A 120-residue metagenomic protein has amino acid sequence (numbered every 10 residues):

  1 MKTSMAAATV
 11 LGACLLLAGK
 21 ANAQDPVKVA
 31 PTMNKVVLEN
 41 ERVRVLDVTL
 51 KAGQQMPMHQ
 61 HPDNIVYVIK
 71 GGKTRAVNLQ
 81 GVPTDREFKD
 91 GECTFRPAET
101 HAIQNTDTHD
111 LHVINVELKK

Functional and structural regions predicted by a protein language model:
A7-A18: Bacterial N-terminal signal peptides
G19-A23: Sec/Tat signal peptide C-region and signal peptidase I cleavage site
A30-Q55, V66, V116: A short glycine-rich, His/Asp/Glu-containing loop-to-beta-strand
Q55-M56, G72-V77, C93: Short beta-strand segments in beta-sandwich/barrel cores
H61-Q80: Glycine- and acidic-residue-biased ligand/ion/polar-headgroup-sensing regions
G71, A98-K119: Ligand-binding loop in jelly-roll beta-barrel domains
G81-A98: Short acidic-glycine-tyrosine-enriched beta hairpin
